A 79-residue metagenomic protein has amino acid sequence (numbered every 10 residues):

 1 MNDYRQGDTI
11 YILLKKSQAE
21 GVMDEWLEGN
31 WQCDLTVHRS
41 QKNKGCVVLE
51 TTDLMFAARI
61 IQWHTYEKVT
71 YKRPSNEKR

Functional and structural regions predicted by a protein language model:
M1-N2: Extended, compositionally biased intrinsically disordered regions at domain boundaries
R5, I10-L13, Q18-K44: Short aromatic-glycine-(Arg/Gly/Cys) micro-motifs in beta-strand/loop hairpins
N43-R79: Short, mixed-charge low-complexity intrinsically disordered segments
